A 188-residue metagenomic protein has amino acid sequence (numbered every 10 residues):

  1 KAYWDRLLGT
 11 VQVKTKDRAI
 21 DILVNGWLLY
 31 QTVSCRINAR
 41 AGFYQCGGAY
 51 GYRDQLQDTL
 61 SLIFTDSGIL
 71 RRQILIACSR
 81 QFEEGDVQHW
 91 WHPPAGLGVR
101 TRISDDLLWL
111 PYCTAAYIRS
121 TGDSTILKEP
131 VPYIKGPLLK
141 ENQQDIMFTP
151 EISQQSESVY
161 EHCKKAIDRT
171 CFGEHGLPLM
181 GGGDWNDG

Functional and structural regions predicted by a protein language model:
K1-A49, P137-Y160, K164: Acidic/polar, glycine-enriched structural segments that form the non-catalytic walls/loops of the carbohydrate-binding
W4, Q31, G51-R53, C113 (+2 more regions): Compositionally biased, intrinsically disordered low-complexity regions enriched in proline and serine
T10-V13, D17-I20, Q31-A39, G48-R53 (+2 more regions): Aromatic-lined, polymer-binding surfaces characteristic of secreted/periplasmic polysaccharide-degrading enzymes
L62-L70, I74-P178: Aromatic-rich carbohydrate-recognition surfaces in CAZymes
